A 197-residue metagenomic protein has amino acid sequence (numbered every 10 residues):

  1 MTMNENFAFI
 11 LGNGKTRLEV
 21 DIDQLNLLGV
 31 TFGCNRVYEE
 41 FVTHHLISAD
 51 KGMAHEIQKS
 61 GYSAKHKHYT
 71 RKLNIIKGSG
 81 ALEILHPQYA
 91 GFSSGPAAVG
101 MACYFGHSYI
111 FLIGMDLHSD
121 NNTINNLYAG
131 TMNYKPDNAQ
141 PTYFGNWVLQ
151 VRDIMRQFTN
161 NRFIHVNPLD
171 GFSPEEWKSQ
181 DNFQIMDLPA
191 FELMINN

Functional and structural regions predicted by a protein language model:
M1-N197: Metal-ion/cofactor- or nucleotide/acyl-coenzyme-handling active-site neighborhoods
